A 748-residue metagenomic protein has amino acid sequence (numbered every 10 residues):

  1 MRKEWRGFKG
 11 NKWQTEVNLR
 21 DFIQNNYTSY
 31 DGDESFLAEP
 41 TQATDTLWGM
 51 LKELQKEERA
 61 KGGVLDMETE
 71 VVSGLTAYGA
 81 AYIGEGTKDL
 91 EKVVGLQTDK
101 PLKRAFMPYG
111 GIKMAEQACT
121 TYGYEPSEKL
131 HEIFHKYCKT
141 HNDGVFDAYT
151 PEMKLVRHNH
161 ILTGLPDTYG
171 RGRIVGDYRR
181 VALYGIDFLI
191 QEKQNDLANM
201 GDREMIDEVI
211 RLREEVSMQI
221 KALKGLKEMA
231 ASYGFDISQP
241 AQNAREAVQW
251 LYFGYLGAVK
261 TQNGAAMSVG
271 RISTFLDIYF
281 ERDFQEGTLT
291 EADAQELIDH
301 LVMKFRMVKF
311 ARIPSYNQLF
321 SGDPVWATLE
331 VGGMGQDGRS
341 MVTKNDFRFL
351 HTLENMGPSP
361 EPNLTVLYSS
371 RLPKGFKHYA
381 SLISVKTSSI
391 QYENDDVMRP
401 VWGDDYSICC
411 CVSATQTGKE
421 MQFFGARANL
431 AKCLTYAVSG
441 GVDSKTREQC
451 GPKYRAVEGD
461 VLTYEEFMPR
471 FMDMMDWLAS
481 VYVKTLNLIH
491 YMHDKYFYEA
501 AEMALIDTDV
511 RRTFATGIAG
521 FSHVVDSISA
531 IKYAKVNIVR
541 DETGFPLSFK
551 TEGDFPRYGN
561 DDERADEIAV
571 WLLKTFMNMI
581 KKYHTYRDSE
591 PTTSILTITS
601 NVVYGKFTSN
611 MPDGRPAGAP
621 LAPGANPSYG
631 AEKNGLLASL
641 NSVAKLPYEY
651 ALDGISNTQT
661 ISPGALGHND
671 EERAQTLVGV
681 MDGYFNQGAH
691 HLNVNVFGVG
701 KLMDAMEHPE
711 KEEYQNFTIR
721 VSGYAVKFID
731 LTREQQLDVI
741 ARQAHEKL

Functional and structural regions predicted by a protein language model:
R2-L748: Conserved catalytic cores of very large enzyme subunits
